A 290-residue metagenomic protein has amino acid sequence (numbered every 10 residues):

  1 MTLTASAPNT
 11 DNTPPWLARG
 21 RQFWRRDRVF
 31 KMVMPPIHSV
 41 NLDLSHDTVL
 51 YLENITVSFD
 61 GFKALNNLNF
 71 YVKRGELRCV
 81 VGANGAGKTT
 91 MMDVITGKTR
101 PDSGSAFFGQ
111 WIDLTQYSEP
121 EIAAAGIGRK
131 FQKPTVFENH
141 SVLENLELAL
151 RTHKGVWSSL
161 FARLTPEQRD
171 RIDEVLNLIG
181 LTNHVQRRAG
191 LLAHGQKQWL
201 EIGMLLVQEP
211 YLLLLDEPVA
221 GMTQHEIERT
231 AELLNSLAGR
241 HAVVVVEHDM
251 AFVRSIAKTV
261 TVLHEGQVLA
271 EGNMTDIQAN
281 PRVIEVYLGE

Functional and structural regions predicted by a protein language model:
M1-T56, E290: ABC-family P-loop ATPase nucleotide-binding domain
M34, V40-D43, S159-H184, E232: Conserved ABC ATPase "signature" region
V81-A83: The feature captures the beta-strand-to-loop junction immediately N-terminal to the Walker
T96: Helix-to-loop junction immediately C-terminal to a conserved catalytic motif
S105-A124: ABC ATPase NBD Q-loop/coupling interface
L213-E217: Catalytic Walker B motif of ABC-type/P-loop ATPase nucleotide-binding domains
I227-G239: Helical segment within the ABC ATPase nucleotide-binding domain
